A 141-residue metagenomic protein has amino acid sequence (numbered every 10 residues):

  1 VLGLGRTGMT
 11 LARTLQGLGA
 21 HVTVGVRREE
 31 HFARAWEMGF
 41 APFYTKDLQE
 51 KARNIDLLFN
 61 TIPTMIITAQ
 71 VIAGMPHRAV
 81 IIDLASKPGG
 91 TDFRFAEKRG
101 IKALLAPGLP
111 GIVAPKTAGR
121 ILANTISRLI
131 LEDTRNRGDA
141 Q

Functional and structural regions predicted by a protein language model:
V1-L15: Glycine-rich adenosine-cofactor-binding loop
G5, R27-E29, K87: Residues in the short beta-alpha loop(s) of Rossmann-like NAD(P)-binding domains
T14-H21, R78, I101: Conserved S-adenosyl-L-methionine
G17-M38: NAD(P)-binding Rossmann-fold cofactor-contacting core
F43-I67: Rossmann-like NAD(P)-binding element
R53-N54, M65-I81: Rossmann-fold NAD(P) dinucleotide-binding segment
L84-L131: Rossmann-fold NAD(P)-binding glycine/threonine-rich loop
